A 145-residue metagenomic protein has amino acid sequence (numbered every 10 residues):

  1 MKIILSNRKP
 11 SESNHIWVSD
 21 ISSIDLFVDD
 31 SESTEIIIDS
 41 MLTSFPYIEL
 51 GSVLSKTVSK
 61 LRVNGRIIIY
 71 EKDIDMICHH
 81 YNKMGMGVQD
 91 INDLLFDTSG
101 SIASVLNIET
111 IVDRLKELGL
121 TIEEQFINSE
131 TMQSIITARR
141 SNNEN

Functional and structural regions predicted by a protein language model:
M1-V28, I68-N145: Class I (Rossmann-like) S-adenosyl-L-methionine-dependent methyltransferase catalytic domain, capturing the SAM-binding
L5-N7, D39-S40, L61: Short His-Asn-centered micro-motif
I24-I38: A short acidic, Gly/Pro-enriched loop at the edge of an enzyme's catalytic core that lines a small-molecule cofactor
S33-E35, K60, E71, R114: Functionally constrained cores in energy, signaling, and assembly domains
T34-M41, L50-V53: A short beta-strand submotif of the Rossmann-like class I SAM-dependent methyltransferase core that lines
P46-Y47: Helix-capping/helix-break motifs at membrane-protein junctions, especially on the cytosolic side just before or after
G51-R66: A short glycine-rich, Lys/Arg-flanked "PGG" loop and its adjoining helix->strand segment in the class I
